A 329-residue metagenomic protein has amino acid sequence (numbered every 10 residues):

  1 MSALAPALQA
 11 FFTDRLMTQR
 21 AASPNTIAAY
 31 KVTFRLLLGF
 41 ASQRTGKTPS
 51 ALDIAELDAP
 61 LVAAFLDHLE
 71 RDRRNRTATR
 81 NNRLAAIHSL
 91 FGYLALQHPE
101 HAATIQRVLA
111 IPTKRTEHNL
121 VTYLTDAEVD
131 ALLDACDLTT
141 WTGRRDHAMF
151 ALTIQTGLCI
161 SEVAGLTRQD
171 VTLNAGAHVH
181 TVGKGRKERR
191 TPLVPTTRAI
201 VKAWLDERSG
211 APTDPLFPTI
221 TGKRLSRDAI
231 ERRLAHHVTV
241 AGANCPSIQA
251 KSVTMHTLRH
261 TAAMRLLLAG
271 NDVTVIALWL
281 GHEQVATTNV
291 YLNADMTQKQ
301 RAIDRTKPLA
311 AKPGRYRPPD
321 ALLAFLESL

Functional and structural regions predicted by a protein language model:
M1-L329: Conserved catalytic core of the tyrosine transesterase superfamily
